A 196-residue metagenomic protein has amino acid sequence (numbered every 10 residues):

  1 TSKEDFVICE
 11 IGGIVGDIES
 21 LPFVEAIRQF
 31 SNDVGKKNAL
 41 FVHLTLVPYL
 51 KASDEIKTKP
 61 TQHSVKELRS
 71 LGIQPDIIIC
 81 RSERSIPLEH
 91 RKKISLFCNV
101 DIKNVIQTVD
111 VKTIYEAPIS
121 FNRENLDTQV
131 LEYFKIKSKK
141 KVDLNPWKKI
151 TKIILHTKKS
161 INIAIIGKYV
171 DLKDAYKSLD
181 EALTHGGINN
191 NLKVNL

Functional and structural regions predicted by a protein language model:
T1-D5, I11-L196: N-terminal beta1-alpha1 cap of cysteine-dependent amidohydrolase-like domains
